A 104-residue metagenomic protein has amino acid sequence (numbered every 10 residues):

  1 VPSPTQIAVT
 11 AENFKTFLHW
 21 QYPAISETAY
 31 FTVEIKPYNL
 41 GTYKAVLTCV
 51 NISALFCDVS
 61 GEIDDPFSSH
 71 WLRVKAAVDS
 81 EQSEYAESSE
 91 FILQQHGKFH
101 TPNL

Functional and structural regions predicted by a protein language model:
V1-I7, G97-N103: Proline-enriched interdomain boundary motifs that mark the N-terminal boundary and often initiate the first structured
T10-T16, N51-L55: Ser/Thr- and Asn-enriched, surface-exposed coil loops between beta-strands
F14-S26, V59, P102-L104: Conserved aromatic anchor
E27-F31: Short beta-strand/loop motifs in extracellular/secreted proteins, especially within beta-sandwich accessory domains
T32, K36-F67: Recognizes extended acidic, P/S/T-rich segments that occur within or adjacent to Ig-like beta-sandwich modules
F56-E84: Beta-strand-rich modules
A77-H100: Extracellular fibronectin type III
